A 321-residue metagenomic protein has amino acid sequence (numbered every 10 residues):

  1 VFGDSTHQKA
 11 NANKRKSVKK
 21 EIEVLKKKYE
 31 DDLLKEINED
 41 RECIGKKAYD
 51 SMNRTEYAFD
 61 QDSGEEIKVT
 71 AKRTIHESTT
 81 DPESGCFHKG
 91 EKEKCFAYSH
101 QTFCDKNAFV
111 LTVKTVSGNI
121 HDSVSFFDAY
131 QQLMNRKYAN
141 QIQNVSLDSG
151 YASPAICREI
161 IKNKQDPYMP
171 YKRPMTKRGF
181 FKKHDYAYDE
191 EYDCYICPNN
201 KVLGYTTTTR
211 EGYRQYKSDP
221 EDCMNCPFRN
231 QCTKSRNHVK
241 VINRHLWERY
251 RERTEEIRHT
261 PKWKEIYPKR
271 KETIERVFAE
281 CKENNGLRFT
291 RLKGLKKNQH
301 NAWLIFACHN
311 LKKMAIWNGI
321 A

Functional and structural regions predicted by a protein language model:
V1-A321: Anion-binding and metal-coordination hotspots
